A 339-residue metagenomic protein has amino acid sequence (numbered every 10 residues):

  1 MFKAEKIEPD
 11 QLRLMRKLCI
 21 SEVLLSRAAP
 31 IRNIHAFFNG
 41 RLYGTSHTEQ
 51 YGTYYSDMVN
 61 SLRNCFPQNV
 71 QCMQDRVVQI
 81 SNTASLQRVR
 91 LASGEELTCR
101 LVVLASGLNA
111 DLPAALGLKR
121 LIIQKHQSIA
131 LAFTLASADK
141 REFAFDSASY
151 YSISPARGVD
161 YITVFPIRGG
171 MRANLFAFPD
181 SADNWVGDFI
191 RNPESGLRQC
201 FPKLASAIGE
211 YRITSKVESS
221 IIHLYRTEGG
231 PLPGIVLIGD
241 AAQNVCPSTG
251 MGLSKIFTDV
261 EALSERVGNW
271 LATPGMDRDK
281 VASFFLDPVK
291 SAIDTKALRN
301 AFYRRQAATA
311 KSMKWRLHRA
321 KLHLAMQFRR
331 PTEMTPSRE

Functional and structural regions predicted by a protein language model:
M1-I34: N-terminal FAD cofactor-binding segment of flavoenzymes
R13, K17, P30-L118, I122-S128 (+1 more regions): Conserved N-terminal helical subregion
A28, T83, S154-G158: A short catalytic or substrate-binding loop motif that flags glycine-/basic-rich loops and adjacent residues that bind
D75-R76, A105-G107, P155, I167 (+2 more regions): Fold-independent oxyanion-binding glycine-rich loops and adjacent beta-strand/coil segments at enzyme active sites
Q79, T163, G234: Short, surface-exposed charged micro-motifs
S106-L204: Conserved FAD-binding catalytic core of PHBH/FMO-like flavoproteins
S181-D277: FAD/FMN-dependent oxidoreductases across multiple families
E265-E339: C-terminal helical "tail/cap" subdomain of flavin- and related membrane-associated enzymes
